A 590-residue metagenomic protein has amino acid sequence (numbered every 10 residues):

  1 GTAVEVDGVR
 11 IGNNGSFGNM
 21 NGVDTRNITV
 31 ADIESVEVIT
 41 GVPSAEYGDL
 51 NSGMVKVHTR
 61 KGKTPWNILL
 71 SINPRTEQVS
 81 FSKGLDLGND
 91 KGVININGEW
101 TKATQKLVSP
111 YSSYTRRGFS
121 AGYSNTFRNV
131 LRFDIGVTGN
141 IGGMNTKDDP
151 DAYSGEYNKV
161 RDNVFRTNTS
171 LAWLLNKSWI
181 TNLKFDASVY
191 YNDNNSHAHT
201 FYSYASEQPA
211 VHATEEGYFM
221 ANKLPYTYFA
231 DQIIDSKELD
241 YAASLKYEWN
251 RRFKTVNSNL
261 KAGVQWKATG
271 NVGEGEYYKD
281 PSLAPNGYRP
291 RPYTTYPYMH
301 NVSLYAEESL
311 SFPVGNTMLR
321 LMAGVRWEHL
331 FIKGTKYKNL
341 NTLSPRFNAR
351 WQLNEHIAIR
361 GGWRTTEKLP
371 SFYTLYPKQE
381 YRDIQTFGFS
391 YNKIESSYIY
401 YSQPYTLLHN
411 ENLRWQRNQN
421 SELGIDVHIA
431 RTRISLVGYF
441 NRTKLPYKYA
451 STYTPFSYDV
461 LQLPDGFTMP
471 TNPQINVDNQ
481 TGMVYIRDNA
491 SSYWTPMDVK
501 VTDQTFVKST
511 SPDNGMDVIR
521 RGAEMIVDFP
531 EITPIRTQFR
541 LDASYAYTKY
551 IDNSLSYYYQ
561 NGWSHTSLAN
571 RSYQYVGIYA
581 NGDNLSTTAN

Functional and structural regions predicted by a protein language model:
E5, N21-R26, E46-L69, L85: N-terminal periplasmic accessory domains that precede and gate Gram-negative outer-membrane beta-barrel machines
V9-T40: Short acidic/polar hinge/loop motifs at secondary-structure boundaries that mediate gating or recognition
L69-K102, S109-Y190: Transmembrane beta-barrel wall of Gram-negative outer-membrane proteins
I72-T76, L87, W100-T104, V137-N145 (+11 more regions): Transmembrane beta-strands of outer-membrane beta-barrel pores
V79-L85, F119-N125, T167-L175, A243-R251 (+6 more regions): Residues on the lipid-exposed face of transmembrane beta-strands in outer-membrane beta-barrel proteins
T126-I141, V160-K336, Q352, G522: Face-selective signature of the C-terminal outer-membrane beta-barrel domain
T295-R433, V437-R442: Structural signature of Gram-negative outer-membrane beta-barrels, strongest in the C-terminal barrel of TonB-dependent
V314, F440-R442, V460-N590: Gram-negative outer-membrane beta-barrel transporters
